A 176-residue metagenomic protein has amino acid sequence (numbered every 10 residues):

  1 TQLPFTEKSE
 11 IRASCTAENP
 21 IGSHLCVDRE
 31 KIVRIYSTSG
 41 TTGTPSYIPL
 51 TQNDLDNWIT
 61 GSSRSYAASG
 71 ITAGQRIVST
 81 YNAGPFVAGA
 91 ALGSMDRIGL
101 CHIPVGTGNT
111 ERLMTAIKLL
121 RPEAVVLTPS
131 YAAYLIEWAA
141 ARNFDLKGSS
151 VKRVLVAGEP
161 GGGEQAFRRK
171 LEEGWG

Functional and structural regions predicted by a protein language model:
T1-S37, G43-T60, R64-A68, R168: Nucleotide 5′-phosphate-binding alpha/beta core
V33, T72-G74, G148-V151: A general structural motif
T38-T41, I77, V125: Conserved S/T- and glycine-rich ATP-binding loop of Class I adenylate-forming
D54-L55, Y81, C101-V105: Short, flexible loop segments at the rims of nucleotide/cofactor-binding pockets, characterized by
I59-R76, T110-P122: Conserved ATP-dependent adenylate/AMP-binding module captured primarily in the ANL superfamily
S63, A67-L100: Conserved AMP-binding loop of ANL adenylate-forming enzymes
I98-G176: Active-site glycine/GP-rich loop and adjacent strand/helix microenvironment that borders small-molecule binding pockets
